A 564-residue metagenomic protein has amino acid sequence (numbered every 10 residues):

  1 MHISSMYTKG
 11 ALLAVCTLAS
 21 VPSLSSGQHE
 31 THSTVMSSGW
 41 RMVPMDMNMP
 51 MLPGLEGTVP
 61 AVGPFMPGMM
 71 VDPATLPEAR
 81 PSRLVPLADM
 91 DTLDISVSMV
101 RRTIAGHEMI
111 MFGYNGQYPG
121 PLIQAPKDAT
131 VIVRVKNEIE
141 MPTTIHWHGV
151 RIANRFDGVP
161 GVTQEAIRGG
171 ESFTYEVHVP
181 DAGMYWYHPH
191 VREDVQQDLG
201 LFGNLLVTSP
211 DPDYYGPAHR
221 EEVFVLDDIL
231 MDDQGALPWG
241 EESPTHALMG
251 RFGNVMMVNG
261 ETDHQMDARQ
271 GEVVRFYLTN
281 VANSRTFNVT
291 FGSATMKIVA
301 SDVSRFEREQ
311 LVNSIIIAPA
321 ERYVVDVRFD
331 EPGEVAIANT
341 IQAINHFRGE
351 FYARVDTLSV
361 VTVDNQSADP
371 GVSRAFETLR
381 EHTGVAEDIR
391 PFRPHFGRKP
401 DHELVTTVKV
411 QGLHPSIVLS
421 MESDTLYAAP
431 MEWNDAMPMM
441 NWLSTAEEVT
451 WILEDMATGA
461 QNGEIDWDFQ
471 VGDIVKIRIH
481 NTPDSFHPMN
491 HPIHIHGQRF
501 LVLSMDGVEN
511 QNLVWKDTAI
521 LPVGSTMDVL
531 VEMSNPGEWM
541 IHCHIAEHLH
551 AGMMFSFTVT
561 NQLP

Functional and structural regions predicted by a protein language model:
H2-A11: Bacterial N-terminal signal peptides that target proteins for export
G10-S20: Bacterial N-terminal signal peptides
Q28-D94, S98, Q197-M231, E307-I474 (+3 more regions): Extended terminal and domain-junction accessory segments
T103, G240-R269, M431-Q461: Edge strands and adjacent loops of beta-rich recognition modules
Y118-A125, W147-D181, G216, V258 (+5 more regions): Extracytoplasmic beta-sandwich strand-turn segments characteristic of Greek-key/jelly-roll folds
V135-I139, L278-A282, I479-P483: Asparagine-centered strand-capping/turn motif at beta-strand->loop junctions
R155-R168, P238-P400, D506-N510, V514-K516: Histidine- and aromatic-rich segments of cupredoxin/plastocyanin-like copper-binding domains
E171-Y214: Hydrophobic or amphipathic alpha-helical targeting/insertion segments
